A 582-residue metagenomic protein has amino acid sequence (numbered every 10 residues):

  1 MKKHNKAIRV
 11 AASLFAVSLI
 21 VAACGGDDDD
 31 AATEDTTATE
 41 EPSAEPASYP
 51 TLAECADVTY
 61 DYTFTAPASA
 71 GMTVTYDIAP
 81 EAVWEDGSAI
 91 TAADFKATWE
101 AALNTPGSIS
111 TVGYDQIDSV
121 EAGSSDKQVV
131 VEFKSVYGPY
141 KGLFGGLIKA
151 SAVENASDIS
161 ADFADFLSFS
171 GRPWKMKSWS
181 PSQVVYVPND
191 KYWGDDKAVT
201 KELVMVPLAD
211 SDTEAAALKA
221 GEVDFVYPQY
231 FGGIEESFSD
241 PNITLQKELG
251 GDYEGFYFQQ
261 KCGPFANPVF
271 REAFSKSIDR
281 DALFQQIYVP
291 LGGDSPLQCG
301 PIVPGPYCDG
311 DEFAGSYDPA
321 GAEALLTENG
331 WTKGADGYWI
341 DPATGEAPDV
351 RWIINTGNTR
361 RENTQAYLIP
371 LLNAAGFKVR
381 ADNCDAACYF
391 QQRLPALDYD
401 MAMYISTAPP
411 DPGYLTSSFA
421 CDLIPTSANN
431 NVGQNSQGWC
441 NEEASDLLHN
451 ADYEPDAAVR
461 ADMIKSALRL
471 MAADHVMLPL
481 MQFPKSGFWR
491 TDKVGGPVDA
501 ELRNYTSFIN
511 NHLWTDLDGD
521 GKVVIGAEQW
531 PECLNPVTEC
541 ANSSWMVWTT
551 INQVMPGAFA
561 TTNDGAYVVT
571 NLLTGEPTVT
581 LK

Functional and structural regions predicted by a protein language model:
A44-P67, E100, F169-S170, G526-K582: N-terminal lobe/hinge region of extracytoplasmic solute-binding protein
T51-E54, V58-S69, E85, E132-K149 (+7 more regions): Aromatic-rich, solvent-exposed beta-strand/loop patch
P67-S69, T73-D77, A89, S110-S157: Surface-exposed binding/hinge segments that line and control ligand-binding clefts or catalytic entry sites
I78, D94, D162, K191-E236 (+2 more regions): Ligand-site clamp/hinge motif
A102, P106-T111, S119-G123, K177-V187 (+8 more regions): Extracellular/periplasmic solute-recognition and catalytic clefts
N104, E272, F284, A324 (+6 more regions): Extracytoplasmic/peripheral linker and loop segments enriched in polar/acidic and small residues with frequent Thr/Pro
S295-A335, T356-N363, P455: Structural transition elements
G487-V524: Long beta-strand-rich cores associated with HINT superfamily self-processing modules
